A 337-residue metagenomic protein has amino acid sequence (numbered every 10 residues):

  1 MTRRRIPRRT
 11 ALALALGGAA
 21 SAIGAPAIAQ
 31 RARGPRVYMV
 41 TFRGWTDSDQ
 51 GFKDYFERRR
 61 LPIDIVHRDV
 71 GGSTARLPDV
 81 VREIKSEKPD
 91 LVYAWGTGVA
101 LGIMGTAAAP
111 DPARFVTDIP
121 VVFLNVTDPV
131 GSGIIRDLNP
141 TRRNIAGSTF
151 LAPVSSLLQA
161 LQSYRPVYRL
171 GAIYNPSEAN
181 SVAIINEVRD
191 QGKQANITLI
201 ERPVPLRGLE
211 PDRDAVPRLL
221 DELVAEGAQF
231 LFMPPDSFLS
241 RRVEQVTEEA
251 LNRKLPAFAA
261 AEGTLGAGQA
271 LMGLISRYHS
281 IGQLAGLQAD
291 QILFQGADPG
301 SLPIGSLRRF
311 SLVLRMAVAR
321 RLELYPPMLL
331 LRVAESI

Functional and structural regions predicted by a protein language model:
T2-I337: Short hydrophobic alpha-helices and adjacent helix-cap/hinge residues
